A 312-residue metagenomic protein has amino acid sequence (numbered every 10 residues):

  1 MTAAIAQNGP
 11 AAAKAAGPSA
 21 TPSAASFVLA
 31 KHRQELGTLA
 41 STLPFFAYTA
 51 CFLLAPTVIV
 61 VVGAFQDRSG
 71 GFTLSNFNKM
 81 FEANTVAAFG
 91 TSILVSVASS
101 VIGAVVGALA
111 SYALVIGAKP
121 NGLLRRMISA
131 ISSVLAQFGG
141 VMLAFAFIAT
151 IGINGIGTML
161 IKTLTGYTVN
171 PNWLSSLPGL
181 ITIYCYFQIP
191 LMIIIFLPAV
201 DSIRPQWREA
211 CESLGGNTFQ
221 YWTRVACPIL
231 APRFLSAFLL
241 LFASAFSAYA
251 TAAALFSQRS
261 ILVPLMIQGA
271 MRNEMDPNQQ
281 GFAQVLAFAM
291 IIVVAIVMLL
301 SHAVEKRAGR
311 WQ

Functional and structural regions predicted by a protein language model:
T2-Q7, A13, A20-A25, A40-S41 (+8 more regions): C-terminal transmembrane helix and the adjacent membrane-cytosol boundary/short C-terminal tail of inner/organellar
F27, H32-E35, K79-N84, A253-A303: Interhelical loop and adjacent transmembrane-helix boundary motif in polytopic membrane transport permeases
K31, L74, A144-C185, L255-R259: Membrane-interfacial helix termini and adjacent extracytoplasmic/periplasmic loops of multi-pass transporters
L43-F52, M192-F196, R204-P205, G216-A248 (+1 more regions): Transmembrane alpha-helices
A47-T85, T150, F256-Q258, Q312: Short membrane-interfacial helix/loop motifs at transmembrane-helix boundaries
P56-V60, M192, R233-Q268: Non-cytoplasmic
S99-S132, A149, H302-K306: Transmembrane-helix boundary motif in ABC transporter permease subunits
V169-E212, F238: Membrane-cytosol interface at the C-terminal ends of specific transmembrane alpha-helices in multi-pass membrane
